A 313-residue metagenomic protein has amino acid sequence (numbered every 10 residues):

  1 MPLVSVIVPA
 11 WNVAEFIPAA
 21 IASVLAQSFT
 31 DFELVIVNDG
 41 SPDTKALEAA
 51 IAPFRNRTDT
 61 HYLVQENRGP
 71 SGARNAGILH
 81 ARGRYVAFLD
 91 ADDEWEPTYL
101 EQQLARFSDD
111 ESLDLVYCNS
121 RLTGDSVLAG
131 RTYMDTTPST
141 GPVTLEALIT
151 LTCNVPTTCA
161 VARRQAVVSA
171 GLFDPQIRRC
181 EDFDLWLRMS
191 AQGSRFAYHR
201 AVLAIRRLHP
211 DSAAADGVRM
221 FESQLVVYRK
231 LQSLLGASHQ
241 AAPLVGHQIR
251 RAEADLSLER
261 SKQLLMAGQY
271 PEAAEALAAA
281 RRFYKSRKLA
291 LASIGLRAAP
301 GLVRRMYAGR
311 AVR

Functional and structural regions predicted by a protein language model:
M1-E222: Nucleotide-sugar donor-binding/catalytic module of glycosyltransferases that assemble extracellular/cell-envelope
F196, L208-R313: C-terminal subregions of glycosyltransferases and related glycan-biosynthesis enzymes
